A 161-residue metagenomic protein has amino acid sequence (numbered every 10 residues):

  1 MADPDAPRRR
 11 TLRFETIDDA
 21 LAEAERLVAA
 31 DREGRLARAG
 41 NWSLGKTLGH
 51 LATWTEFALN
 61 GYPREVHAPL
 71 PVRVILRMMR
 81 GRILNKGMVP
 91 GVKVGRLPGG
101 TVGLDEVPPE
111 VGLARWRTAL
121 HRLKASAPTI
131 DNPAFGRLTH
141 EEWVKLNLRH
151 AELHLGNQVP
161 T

Functional and structural regions predicted by a protein language model:
M1-R26: Extreme N-terminal tail/first-helix region
A2-R9, N60-R115, L120-L123: Short, helix-capping/interhelical loops that line the mouth of catalytic, cofactor-, or ligand-binding pockets
A6-E15, A37-N41, G103-E106, D131-L138: Short, exposed beta-strand "edge-strand" segments with a Pro/Gly-rich flavor and a Y/T-containing core
R13-T16, A20, G112, W143 (+1 more regions): Amphipathic alpha-helix face/heptad-repeat signature
A20-E23, H50, W54, R115 (+2 more regions): Amphipathic, well-ordered alpha-helical segments in soluble domains
R32-L84, A125, T129-T161: Short, contiguous alpha-helical
